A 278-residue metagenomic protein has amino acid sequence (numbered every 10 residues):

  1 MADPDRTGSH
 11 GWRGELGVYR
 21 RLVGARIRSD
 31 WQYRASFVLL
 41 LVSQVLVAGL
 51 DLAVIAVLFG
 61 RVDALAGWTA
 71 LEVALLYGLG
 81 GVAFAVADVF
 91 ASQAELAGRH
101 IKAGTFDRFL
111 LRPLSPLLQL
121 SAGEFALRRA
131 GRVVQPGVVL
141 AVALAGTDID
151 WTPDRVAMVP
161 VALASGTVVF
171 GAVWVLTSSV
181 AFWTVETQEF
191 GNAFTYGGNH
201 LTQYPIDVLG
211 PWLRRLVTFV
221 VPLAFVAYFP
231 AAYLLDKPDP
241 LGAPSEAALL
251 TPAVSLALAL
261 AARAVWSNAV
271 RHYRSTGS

Functional and structural regions predicted by a protein language model:
A2-S278: Hydrophobic transmembrane alpha-helices and immediately adjacent juxtamembrane helices of multi-pass inner-membrane
